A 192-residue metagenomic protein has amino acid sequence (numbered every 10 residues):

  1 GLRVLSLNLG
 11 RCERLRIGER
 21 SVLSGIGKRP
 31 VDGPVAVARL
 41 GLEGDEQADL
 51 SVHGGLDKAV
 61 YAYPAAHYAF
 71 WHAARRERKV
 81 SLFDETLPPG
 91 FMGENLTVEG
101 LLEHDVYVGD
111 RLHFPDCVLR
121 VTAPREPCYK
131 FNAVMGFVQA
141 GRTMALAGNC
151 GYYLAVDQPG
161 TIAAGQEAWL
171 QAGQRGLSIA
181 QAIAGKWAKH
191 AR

Functional and structural regions predicted by a protein language model:
G1-K130, A172-R192: Electropositive, beta-rich accessory/interaction domains or terminal extensions that provide binding surfaces
D57-K58, G141, Y152-Y153: Flexible, glycine/proline-enriched loop segments at strand-loop-helix junctions that form or flank small-ligand binding
E85-G93, G136-C150, A191: Short, basic/aromatic beta-hairpin or loop at an interaction surface
L96, Y152-A155: A generic structural motif
G109, P159, A163-Q166: Loop/turn positions that initiate beta-strands
N132-V134, A155: Short, acidic/hydrophobic/Gly-rich beta-strand patch recurrent on exposed beta strands that often constitutes part
N149-C150, Q166-A168: A structural signal for small-residue-enriched, beta-sheet-centric alpha/beta enzyme cores and oligomeric scaffold folds
